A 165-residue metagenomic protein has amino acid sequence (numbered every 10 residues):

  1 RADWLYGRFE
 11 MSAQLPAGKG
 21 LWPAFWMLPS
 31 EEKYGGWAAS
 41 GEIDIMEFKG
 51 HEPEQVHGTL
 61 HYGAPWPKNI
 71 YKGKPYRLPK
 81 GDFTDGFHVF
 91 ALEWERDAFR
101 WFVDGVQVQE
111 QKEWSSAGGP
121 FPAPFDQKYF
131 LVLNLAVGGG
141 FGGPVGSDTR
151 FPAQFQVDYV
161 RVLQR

Functional and structural regions predicted by a protein language model:
R1-R165: GH16 jelly-roll
